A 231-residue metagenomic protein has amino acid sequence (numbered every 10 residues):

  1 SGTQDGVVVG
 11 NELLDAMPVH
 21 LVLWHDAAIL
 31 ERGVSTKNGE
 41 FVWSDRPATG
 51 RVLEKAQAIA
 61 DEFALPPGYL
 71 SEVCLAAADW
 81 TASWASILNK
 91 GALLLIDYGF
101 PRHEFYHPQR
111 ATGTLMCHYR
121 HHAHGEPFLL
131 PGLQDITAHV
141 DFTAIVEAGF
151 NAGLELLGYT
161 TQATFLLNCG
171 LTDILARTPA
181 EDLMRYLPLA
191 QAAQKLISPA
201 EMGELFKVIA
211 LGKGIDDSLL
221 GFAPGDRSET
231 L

Functional and structural regions predicted by a protein language model:
G2-D26, S71-L75, D79, S83-L94: A short SAM/SAH-binding and catalytic strip from SAM-dependent methyltransferases
V7-Q57, P108-H118: A mobile, often basic/glycine-rich helix-loop segment that functions as the active-site lid/recognition loop
K55-L231: Long, Lys/Arg- and hydrophobic-enriched amphipathic alpha-helices
